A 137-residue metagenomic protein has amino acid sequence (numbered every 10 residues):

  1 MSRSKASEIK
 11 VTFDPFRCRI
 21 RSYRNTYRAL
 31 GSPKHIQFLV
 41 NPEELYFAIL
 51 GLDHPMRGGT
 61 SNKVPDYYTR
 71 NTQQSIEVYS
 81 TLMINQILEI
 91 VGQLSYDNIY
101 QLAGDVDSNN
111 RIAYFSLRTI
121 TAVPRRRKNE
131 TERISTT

Functional and structural regions predicted by a protein language model:
M1-K10, L30-A48, G92-N110: A short beta-strand-loop micro-motif that forms or neighbors metal/cofactor- and ligand-binding patches at active-site
M1-R3, Q74, Y79-S80, D107 (+2 more regions): Intrinsically disordered, low-complexity segments enriched in Ser/Pro/Gly/Ala and basic residues
S4-C18, Q73-I76: Extended, structured, electrostatic nucleic-acid-contact surfaces
C18-G31, E77-V91: Short beta-strand-centered segments at strand-helix junctions
C18-S22, L45-G51, N109-A122: Generic recognition of long tandem-repeat/solenoid scaffolds
R28-Q37, N41-E43, I49-E77, T121-T136: Extended intrinsically disordered, low-complexity coil regions enriched in Ser, Thr, Gly, Ala and often Pro
D66-Y67, E89-Q93: Aromatic- and Lys/Arg-enriched surface recognition patch
L94-T137: Glycine-rich, aromatic-bearing surface loops/beta-hairpins
